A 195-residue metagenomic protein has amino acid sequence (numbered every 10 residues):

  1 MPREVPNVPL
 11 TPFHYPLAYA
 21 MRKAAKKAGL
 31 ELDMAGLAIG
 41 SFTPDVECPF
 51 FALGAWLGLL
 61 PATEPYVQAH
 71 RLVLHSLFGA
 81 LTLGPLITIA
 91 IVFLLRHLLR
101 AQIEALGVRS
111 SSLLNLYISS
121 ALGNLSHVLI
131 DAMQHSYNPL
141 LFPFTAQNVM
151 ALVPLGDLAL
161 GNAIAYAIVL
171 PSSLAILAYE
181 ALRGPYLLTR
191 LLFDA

Functional and structural regions predicted by a protein language model:
M1-A195: N-terminal membrane-targeting hydrophobic helices
